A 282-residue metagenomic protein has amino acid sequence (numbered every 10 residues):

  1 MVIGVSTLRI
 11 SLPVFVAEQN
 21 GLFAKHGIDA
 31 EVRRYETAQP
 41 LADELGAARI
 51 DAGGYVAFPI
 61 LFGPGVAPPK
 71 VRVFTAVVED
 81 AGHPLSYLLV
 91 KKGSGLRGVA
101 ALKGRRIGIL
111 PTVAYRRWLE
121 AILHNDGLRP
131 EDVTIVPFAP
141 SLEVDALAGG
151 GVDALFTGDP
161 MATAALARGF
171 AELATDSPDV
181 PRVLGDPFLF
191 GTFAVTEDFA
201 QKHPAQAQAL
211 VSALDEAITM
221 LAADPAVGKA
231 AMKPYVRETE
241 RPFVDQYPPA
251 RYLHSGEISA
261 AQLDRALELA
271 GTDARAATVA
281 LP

Functional and structural regions predicted by a protein language model:
M1-L128, V136-P137, A146, D153-F156 (+1 more regions): Short, glycine-/small- and polar/acidic-enriched structural segments that line small-molecule recognition paths
A17, A57, R117, F193 (+2 more regions): A generic alpha-helix surface/boundary motif
E18-Q19, A24, H124, L166 (+2 more regions): Short polybasic/polar patches that bind polyanions
F58-P59, L142-M232: Pocket-lining segment of extracytoplasmic ligand-binding domains
D80-A81, D179-D186, Y252-A260: Short, solvent-exposed loop/beta-turn-alpha elements that line the ligand-binding surface or hinge of extracytoplasmic
I135-F138, A174: Short acidic-hydrophobic, aromatic-tinged amphipathic segments that line or gate anion-handling sites
Q201-D273: Secondary-structure end/capping motifs
T272-P282: Hinge/cleft segment of the Venus flytrap/periplasmic-binding protein
